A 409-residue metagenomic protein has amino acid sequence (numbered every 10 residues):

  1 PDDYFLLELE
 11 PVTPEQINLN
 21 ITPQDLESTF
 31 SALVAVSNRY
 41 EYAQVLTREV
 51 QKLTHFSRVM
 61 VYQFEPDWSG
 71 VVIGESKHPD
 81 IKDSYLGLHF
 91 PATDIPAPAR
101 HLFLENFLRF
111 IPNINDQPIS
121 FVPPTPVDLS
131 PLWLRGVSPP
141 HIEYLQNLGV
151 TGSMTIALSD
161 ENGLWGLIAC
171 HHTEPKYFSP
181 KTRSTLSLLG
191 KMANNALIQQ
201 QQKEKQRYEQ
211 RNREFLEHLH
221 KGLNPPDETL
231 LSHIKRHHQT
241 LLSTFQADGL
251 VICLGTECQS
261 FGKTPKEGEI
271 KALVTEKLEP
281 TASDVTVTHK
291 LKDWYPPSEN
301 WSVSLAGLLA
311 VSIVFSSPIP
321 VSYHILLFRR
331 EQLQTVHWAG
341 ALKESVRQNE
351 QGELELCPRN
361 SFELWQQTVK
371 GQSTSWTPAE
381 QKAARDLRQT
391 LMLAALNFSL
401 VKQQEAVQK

Functional and structural regions predicted by a protein language model:
P1-Y4, D67-W68, S159-L164, T173 (+3 more regions): Flexible loop/coil segments at beta-strand boundaries within sensory signal-transduction domains
D2-P14, L327: PAS-family sensory domains
P14-L19, L132-G136, H171-S187, Q200 (+3 more regions): Regulatory loop-to-helix N-cap segments in sensory/regulatory domains that couple ligand/signal detection
T29-M60, F64, Q199-K266, T368-K409: Signal-transducing coiled-coil/dimerization helices and immediately adjacent hinge/linker segments that couple sensory
V50, L145, N162, C170 (+3 more regions): Interdomain signal-transducing alpha-helices
F64-S120, C253-E279, K292: GAF sensory/regulatory domain recognition with acknowledged cross-activation on helical regulatory dimers
Q117-V150, L291-L309, Q332-N349: Signal-transducing coupling segments at domain and membrane junctions
T151-S159, G307-S316: Short hydrophobic beta-strand micro-motif common in sensory/regulatory domains
